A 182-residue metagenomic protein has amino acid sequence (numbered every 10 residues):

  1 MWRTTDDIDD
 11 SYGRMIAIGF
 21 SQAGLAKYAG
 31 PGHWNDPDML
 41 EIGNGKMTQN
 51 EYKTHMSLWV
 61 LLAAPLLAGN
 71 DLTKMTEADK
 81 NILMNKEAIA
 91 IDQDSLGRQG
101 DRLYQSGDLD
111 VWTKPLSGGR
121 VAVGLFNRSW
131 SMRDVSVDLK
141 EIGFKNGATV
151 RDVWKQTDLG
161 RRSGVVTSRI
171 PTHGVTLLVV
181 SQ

Functional and structural regions predicted by a protein language model:
M1-D71: Glycan-recognition surfaces
M47-T48, L109-T113, V165-V166: Generic recognition of flexible, low-complexity loop/linker segments
T54-L103: Catalytic cores of secreted or luminal carbohydrate-active enzymes
W59-L62, L67-G69, Q105-F144, H173: Carbohydrate-binding surface patches
L72-M75, S136-K140, R162-V166: Composition- and surface-driven signal marking solvent-exposed, interaction-prone regions in large proteins
T73, L96, R128-W130, K155: Short, glycine-/Ser/Thr-/acidic-enriched flexible segments
K140-K155: Solvent-exposed beta-hairpin/edge-strand motifs
G160-Q182: C-terminal beta-strand-rich structural cap/linker in extracellular carbohydrate-active enzymes
